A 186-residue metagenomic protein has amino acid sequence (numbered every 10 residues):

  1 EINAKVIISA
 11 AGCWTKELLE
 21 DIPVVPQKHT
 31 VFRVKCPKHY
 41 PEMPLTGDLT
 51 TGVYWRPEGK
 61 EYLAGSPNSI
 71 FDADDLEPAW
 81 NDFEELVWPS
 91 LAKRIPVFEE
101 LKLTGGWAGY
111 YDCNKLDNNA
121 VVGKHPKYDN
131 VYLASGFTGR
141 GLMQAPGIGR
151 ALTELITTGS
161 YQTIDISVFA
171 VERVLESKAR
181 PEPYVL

Functional and structural regions predicted by a protein language model:
E1, V6, V31, G52 (+1 more regions): Structural motif
N3-P44: Central helical "cap/lid" subdomain
C13, N68, L175: Flexible, active-site-proximal loop/turn residues at the rims of small-molecule/cofactor binding pockets and catalytic
W14, K28, T51, N118 (+1 more regions): A generic "binding-loop/recognition-motif" signal
T15-K16, I70, Y111, G139: Surface-exposed, flexible loop/turn segments at secondary-structure boundaries
D21-P23, K35-L133: Active-site lid/adjacent beta-loop-alpha segment flanking the redox-cofactor pocket in flavoenzymes
A92-L186: C-terminal catalytic lobe of FAD-dependent flavoproteins
